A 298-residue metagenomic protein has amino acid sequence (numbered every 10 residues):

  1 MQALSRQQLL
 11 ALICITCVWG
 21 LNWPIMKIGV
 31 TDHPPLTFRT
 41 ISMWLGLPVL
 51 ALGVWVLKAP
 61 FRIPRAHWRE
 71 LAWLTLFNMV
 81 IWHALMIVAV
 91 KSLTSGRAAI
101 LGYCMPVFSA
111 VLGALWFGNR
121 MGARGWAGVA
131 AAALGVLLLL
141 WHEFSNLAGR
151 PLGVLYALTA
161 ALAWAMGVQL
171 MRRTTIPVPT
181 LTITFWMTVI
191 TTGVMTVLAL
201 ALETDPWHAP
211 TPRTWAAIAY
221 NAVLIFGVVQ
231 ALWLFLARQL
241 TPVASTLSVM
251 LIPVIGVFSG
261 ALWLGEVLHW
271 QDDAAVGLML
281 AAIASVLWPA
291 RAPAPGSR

Functional and structural regions predicted by a protein language model:
M1-M43, L147-R173, G193-M195, P295-R298: Glycine-/small-residue-enriched transmembrane alpha-helix faces in small-molecule transporters and effluxers
V18, N22-W23, A51-G102, L138 (+1 more regions): Specific transmembrane alpha-helical segments of multi-pass solute transporters/efflux pumps, especially DMT/EamA
L21, I25-I28, D32, L45-P64 (+4 more regions): Membrane-interface helix-cap regions at the ends of transmembrane helices in multi-pass membrane proteins
G29, F38, S42, A89 (+9 more regions): Hydrophobic/aromatic residues within transmembrane alpha-helices of multi-pass small-molecule transporters
H33-G46, V88-M105, R150-A163, P212-F226 (+1 more regions): Structural signature of hydrophobic alpha-helical transmembrane segments
F38-I41, M79, H83, A98-C104 (+2 more regions): Helix-helix packing/entry segments at the starts of transmembrane helices
L50, A72, C104, L112 (+6 more regions): Hydrophobic transmembrane alpha-helices of multi-pass small-molecule transport proteins
A66-L74, M121-A133, G153-V154, V178-T188 (+1 more regions): Cytoplasmic-side transmembrane-helix entry/capping segments in multi-pass membrane proteins
